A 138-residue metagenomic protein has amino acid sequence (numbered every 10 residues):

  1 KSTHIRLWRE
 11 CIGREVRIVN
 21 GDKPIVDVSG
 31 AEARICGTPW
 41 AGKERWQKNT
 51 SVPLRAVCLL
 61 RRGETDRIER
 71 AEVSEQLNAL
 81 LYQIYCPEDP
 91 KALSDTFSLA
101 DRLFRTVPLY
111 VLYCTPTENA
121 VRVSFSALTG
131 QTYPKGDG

Functional and structural regions predicted by a protein language model:
K1-C11: Glycine-rich phosphate-binding P-loop
E10-G138: Glycine-rich, often acidic-flanked micro-motifs that create phosphate/phosphodiester-binding or positioning elements
